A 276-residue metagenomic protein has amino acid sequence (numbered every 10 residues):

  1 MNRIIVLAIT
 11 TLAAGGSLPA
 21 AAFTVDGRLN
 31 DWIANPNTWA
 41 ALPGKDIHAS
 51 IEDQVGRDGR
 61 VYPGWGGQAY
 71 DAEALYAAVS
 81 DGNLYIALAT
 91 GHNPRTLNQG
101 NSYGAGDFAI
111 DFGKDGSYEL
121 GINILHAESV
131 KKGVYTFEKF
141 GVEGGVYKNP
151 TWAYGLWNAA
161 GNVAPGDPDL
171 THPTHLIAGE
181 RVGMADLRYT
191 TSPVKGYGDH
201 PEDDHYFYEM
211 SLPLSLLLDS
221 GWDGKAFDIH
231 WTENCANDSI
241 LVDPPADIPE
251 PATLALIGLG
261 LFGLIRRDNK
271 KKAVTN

Functional and structural regions predicted by a protein language model:
N2-A8, A252-A255: Sec-dependent signal peptide recognition, specifically the positively charged N-region followed immediately by
A8-G15: Bacterial N-terminal signal peptides
L18-A22: Sec/Tat signal peptide C-region and signal peptidase I cleavage site
F23-A41, K45-N149: Surface-exposed, glycine/proline- and aromatic-rich loop segments on solvent-exposed faces across compartments
K114-V130, P201-Y206, S215-D247: Acidic/polar low-complexity flexible segments
I122-G183: Low-complexity, serine/threonine/proline-enriched polar segments
P249-R267: A short, hydrophobic C-terminal helix/tail in secreted or cell-surface proteins
L264-N276: C-terminal membrane-anchoring or membrane-association module
